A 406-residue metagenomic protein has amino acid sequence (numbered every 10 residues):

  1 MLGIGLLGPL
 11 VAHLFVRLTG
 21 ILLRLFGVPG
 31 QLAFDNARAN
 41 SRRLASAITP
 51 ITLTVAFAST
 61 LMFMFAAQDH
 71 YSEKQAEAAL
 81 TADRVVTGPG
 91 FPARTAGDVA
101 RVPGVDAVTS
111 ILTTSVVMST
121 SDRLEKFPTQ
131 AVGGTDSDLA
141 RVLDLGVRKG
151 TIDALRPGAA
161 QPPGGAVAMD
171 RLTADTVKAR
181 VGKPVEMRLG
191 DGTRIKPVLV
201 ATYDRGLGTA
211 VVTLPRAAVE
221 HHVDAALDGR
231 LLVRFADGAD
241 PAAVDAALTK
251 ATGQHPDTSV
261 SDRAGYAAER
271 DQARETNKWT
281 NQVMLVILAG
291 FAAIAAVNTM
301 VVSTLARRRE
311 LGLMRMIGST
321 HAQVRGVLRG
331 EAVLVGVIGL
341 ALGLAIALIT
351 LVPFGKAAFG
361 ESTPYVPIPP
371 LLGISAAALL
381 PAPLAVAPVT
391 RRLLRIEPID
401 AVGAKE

Functional and structural regions predicted by a protein language model:
M1-L10: Hydrophobic alpha-helical segments
I4, P50-F57, K278-N298, V335-G343 (+4 more regions): Alpha-helical transmembrane segments of integral membrane proteins
L10-I21, A67, Y71, Q75 (+4 more regions): Membrane-spanning helices that line or support transport/gating and their immediate boundary helices in channels
L10-T173, K183, R194: Juxtamembrane segments of multi-pass membrane proteins
A79-T81, T202-A242, H255, S261-A267: Small-residue transmembrane helix packing/gating motifs
T258-F291: Peri-transmembrane interface segments
A292-G336, L340: Interfacial "coupling" helices/loops that link adjacent transmembrane helices in transporter permeases
I338-L380, A387-D400, A404: Short helix-loop junctions at transmembrane helix boundaries
